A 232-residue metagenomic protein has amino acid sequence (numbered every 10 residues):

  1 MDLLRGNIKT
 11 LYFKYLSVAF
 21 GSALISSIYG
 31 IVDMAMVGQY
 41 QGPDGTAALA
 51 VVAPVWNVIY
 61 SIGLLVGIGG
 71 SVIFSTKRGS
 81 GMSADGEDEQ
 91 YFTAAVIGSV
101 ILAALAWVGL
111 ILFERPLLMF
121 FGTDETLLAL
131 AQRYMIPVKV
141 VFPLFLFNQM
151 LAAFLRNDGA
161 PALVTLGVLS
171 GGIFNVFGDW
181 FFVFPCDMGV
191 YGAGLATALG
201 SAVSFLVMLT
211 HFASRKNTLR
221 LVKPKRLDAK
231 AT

Functional and structural regions predicted by a protein language model:
M1-A19, F74-P143, P185-T232: Short alpha-helical transmembrane segments in multi-pass integral membrane proteins
K9-I28, V55-I62, V140, L166: Residue-level signal for short hydrophobic patches within transmembrane helices of multi-pass membrane transporters
I28-A47, L118-E125, F181-M188: Helix-terminus/linker motif at the lipid-water interface of multi-pass membrane proteins
V37-N57, T126-L130, V190-Y191, A231: Interfacial/gating helices of multi-pass transporter permease domains
T46-V108, F145-V164: Small-residue-rich hydrophobic transmembrane alpha-helices
V58-S61, N175-D179, F205-L209: Hydrophobic transmembrane alpha-helices of multi-pass small-molecule transporters
S99, F154-W180, Y191, L195-A198: Alpha-helical transmembrane segments of multi-pass membrane transporters/permeases
F121-A131, M135, F142-L169: Cytoplasmic helix-loop-helix junction between adjacent transmembrane helices in 12-TM secondary transporters
